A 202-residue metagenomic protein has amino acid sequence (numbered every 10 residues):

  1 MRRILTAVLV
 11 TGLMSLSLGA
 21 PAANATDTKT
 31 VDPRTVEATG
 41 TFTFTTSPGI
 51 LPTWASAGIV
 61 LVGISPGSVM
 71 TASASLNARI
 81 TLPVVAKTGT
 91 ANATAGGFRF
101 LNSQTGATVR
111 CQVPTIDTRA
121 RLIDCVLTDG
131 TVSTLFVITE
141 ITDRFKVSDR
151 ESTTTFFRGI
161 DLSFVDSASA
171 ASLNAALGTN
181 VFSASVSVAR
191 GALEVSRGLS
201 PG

Functional and structural regions predicted by a protein language model:
M1-A25: Secretory targeting and sorting signals
A7, T11-L13, P83, I141 (+1 more regions): Compositionally biased, intrinsically disordered low-complexity segments
V10, S17, A38, K87 (+5 more regions): Intrinsically disordered, low-complexity segments enriched in small/polar residues
P21, G58-I59, D124-V126: Surface-exposed beta-strand edges and their flanking turn/coil or helix-capping segments
A25-T90, G159-G202: N-terminal segment immediately downstream of the Sec signal-peptide cleavage site in secreted/extracellular proteins
I64-D143: Predominantly extracellular/secreted and cell-surface proteins with exposed, flexible low-complexity segments
V126-S167: Extended amphipathic ligand-handling, pore-lining, and cofactor/metal-binding catalytic surfaces
